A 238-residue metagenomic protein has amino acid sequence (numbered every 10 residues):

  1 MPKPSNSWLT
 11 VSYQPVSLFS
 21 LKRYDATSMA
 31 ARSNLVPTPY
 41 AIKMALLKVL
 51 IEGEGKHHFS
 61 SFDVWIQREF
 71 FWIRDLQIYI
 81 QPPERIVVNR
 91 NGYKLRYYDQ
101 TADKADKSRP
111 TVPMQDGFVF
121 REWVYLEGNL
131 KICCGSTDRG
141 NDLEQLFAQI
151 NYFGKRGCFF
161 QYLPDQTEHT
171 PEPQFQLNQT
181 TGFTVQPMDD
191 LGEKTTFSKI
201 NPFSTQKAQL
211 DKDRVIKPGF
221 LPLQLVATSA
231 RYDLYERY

Functional and structural regions predicted by a protein language model:
M1-K3, F120-V124, K207-V215: Short boundary motifs at domain starts and secondary-structure transition points
P2-F59: N-terminal ordered "arm"
P15-F19, E84, S136, Y238: A broadly conserved detector of short glycine/acidic/proline-rich loop/turn motifs that flank catalytic sites and bind
Y24-S28, Y93-L95, F147: Surface-exposed beta-strand edges and their flanking turn/coil or helix-capping segments
D25-M29, R109-G117, V226-Y238: Short linear interaction motifs
A30-N34, D99, N151-G154: Short, low-complexity, polar/charged sequence segments that are solvent-exposed and flexible
N34-G140: Extended, compositionally biased
C134-Y238: Basic polyanion-binding and macromolecular-assembly surfaces
